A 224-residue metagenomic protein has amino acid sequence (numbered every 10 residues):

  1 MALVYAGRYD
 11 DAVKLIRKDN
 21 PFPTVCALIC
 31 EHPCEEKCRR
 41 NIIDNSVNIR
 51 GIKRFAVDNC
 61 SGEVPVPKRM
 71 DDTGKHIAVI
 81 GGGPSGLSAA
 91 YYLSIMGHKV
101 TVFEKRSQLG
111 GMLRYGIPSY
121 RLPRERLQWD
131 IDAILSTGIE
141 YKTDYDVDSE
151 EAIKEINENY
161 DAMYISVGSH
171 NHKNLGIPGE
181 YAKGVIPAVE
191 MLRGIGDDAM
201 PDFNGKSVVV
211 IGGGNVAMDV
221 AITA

Functional and structural regions predicted by a protein language model:
M1-L28, I43-D71, I195-G196: Ferredoxin-type iron-sulfur electron-transfer modules in oxidoreductases and energy-metabolism complexes
L3-A6, M96, T137: Charged, alpha-helical scaffolding/interaction elements associated with membrane systems
V13-N20, E31, I52, L113-D161: N-terminal Rossmann-like dinucleotide/flavin-binding domain of flavoprotein oxidoreductases that bind FAD/FMN
C26-C30, C34, C38: Short cysteine clusters
M70-I77, V185, G205: A short, charged/proline- and glycine-enriched loop that marks the coil->beta-strand transition at the N-terminal
A78-F103, K142-N157, N171-K173, M191-A224: Rossmann-like dinucleotide/flavin-binding elements
H98-R114: Glycine-rich FAD pyrophosphate-binding loop
M163-I165, S169-R193: Glycine-rich beta-alpha-beta "Rossmann" dinucleotide-binding loop(s) and their flanking helix/strand
